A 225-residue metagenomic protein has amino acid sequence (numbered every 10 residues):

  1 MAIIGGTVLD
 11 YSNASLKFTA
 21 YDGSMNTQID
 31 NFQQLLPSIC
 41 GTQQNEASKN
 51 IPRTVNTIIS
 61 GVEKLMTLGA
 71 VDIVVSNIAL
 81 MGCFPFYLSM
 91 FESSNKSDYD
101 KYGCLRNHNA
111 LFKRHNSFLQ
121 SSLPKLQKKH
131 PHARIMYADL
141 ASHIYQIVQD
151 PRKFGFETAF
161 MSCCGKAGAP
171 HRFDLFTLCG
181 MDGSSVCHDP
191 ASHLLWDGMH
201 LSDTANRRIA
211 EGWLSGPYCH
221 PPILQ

Functional and structural regions predicted by a protein language model:
M1-I3, K49, D72-N77, M136-Y137: Structural recognition of the beta-strand scaffold that forms the well-ordered cores of secreted hydrolase catalytic
M1-P52, N56, S60: Conserved SGNH/GDSL esterase-like catalytic core that processes O-acyl groups on lipids and polysaccharides
I4-V8, G61-K64, L80-M81, S142-Y145 (+2 more regions): Conserved beta-strand elements of beta-rich interaction domains across eukaryotes, especially beta-propellers
F18-Y21, M25, A47, I51 (+2 more regions): Amphipathic alpha-helical protein-protein interaction segments
Q33-C40, E63-A70, Q120, P124 (+3 more regions): Sec-exported extracytoplasmic/periplasmic mature domains
G41-Q43, D197-Q225: C-terminal helix/juxtamembrane-tail motif
A47-L68, H108-L123: A long, amphipathic alpha-helix that forms part of the scaffold/cap immediately adjacent to metal-dependent active
L80-R106, A110-K113, S121, K125-K128 (+2 more regions): Mobile gating loops/cap/lid regions near enzyme active sites that modulate substrate access
